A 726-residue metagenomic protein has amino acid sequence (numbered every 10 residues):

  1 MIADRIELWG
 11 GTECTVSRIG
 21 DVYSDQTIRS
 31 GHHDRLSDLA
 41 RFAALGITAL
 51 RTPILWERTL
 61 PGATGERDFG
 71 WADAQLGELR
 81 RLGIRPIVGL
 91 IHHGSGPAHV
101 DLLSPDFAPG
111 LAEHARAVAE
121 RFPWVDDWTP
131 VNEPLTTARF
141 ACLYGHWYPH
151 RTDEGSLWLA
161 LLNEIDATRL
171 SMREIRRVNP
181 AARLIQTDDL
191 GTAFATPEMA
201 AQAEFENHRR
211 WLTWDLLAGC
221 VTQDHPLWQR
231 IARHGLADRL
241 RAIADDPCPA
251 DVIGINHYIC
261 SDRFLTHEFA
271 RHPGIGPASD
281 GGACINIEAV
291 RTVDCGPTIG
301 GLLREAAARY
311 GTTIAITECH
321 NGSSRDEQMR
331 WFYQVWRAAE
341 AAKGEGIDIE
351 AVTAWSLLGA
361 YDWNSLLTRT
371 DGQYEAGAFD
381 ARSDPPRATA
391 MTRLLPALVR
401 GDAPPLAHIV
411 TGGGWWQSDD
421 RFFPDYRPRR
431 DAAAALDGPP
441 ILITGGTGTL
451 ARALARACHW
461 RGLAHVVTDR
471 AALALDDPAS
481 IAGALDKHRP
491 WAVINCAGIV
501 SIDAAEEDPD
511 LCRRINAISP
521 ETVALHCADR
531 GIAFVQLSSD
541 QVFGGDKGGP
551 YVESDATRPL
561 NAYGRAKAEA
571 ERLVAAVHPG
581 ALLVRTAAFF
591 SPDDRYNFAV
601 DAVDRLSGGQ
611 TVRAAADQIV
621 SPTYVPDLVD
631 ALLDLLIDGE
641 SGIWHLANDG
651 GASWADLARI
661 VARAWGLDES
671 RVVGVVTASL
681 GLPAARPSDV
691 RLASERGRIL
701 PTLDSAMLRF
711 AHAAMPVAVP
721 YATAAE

Functional and structural regions predicted by a protein language model:
M1-W9, D73-E327, R337-A434: Active-site region of glycoside hydrolase catalytic domains
R151-G155, L159, R514, I518-S519 (+3 more regions): Catalytic helix-loop patch of NAD(P)-dependent Rossmann-fold dehydrogenases
A195, R572-V620, D627: NAD(P)-dependent short-chain dehydrogenase/reductase
P439-W460: N-terminal Rossmann NAD(P)H-binding glycine-rich loop of SDR-like oxidoreductase domains
H459, L463-G483: Adenosine-cofactor binding site in Rossmann-like domains, unifying the SAM/SAH pocket of S-adenosylmethionine-dependent
L475-I515: NAD(P)H-binding glycine-rich loop region in Rossmannoid oxidoreductase-like domains and their noncatalytic homologs
E507-V535: NAD(P)-cofactor binding segment of oxidoreductase domains
A631, D638-P683, A711, M715-E726: Mid/C-terminal beta-alpha module of Rossmann-like enzyme folds, strongest in SDR-family dehydrogenases/epimerases
